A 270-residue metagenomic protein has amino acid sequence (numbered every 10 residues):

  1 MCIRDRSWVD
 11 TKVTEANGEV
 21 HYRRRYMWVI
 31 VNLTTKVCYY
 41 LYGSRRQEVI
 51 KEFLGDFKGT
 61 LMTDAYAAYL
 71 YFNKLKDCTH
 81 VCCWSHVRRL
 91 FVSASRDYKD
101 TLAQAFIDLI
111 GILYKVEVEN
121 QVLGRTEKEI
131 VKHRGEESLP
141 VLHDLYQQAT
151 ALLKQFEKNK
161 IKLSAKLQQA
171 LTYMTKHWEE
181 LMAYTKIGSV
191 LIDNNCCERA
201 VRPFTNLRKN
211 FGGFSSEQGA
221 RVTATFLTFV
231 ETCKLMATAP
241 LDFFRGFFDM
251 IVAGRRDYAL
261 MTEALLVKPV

Functional and structural regions predicted by a protein language model:
M1: Accessory terminal regions of nucleic-acid processing enzymes
R4-V270: Catalytic center-proximal scaffold of phosphoryl-transfer enzymes
